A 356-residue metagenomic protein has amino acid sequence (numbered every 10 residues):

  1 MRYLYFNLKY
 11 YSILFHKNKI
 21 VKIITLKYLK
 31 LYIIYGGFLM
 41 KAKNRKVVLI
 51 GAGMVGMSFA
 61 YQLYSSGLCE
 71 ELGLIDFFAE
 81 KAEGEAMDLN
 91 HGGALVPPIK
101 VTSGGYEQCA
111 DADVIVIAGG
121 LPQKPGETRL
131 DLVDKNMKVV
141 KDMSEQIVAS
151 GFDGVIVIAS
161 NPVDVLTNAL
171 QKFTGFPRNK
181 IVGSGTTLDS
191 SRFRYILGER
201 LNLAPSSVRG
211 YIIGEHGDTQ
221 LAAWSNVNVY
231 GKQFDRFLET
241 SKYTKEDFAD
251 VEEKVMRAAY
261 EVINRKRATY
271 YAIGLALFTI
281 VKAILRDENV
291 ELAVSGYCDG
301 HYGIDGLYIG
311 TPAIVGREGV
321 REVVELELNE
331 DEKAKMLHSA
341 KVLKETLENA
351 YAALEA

Functional and structural regions predicted by a protein language model:
L4-H16, L29: Short hydrophobic targeting helices and cationic amphipathic motifs that mediate membrane/organellar targeting
H16-L39: Short, Lys/Arg-enriched N-terminal segments with co-localized hydrophobic residues within the first ~10-30 amino acids
A52-G53: Glycine-rich Rossmann-fold phosphate-binding loop(s) that bind the pyrophosphate of adenine dinucleotide cofactors
G56-M57: N-terminal Rossmann-fold NAD(P) dinucleotide-binding loop
E71, I75-D113, E127, K344-A352: Conserved N-terminal Rossmann-fold NAD(P) cofactor-binding segment
A94-V155: Rossmann-like NAD(P)-binding element
T128-R194: Rossmann-like NAD(P)(H) cofactor-binding subdomain of soluble oxidoreductases
F173-K180, D189-A356: C-terminal substrate-binding/catalytic lobe of Rossmann-fold NAD(P)-dependent dehydrogenases
